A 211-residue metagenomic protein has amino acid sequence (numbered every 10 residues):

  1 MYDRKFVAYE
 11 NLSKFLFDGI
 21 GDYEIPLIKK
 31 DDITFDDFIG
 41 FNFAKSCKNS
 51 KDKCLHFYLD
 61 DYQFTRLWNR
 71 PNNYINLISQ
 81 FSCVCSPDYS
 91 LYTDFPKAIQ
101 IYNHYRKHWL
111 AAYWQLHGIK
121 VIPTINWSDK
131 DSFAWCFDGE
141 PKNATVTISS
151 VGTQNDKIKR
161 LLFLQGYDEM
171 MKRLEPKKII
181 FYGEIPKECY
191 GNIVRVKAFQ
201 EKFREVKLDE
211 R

Functional and structural regions predicted by a protein language model:
M1-T93, W109: SEC14/CRAL-TRIO lipid-binding/transfer domains and related phosphoinositide-recognition modules that form deep
D3-R4, D209-R211: Alpha/beta catalytic cores of nucleotide-metabolism and tRNA/nucleoside-modifying enzymes
C47-K48, L55, L67-L208: Eukaryote-skewed repeat-based solenoidal scaffolds used as protein-protein interaction platforms, primarily
